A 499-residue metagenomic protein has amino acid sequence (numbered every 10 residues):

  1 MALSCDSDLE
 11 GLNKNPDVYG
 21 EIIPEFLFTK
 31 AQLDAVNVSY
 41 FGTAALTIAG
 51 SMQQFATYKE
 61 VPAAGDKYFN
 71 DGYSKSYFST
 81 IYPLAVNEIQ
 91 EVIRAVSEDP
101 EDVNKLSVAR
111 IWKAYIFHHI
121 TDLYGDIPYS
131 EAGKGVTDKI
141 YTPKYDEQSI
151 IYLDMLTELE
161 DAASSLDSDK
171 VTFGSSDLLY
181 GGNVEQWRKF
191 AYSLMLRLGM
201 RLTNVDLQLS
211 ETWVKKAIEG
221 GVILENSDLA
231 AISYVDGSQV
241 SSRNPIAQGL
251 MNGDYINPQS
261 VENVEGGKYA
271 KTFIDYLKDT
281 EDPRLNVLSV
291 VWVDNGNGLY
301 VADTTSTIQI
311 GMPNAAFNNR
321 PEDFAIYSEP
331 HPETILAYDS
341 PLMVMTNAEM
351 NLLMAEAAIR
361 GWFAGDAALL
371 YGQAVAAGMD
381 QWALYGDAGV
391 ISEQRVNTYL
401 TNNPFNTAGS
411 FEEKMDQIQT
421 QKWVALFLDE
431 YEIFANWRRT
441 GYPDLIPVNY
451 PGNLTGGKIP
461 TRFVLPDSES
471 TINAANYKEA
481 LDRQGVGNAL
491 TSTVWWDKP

Functional and structural regions predicted by a protein language model:
M1-L3: Sec-dependent bacterial lipoprotein signal peptides
C5-K59, T80-P83, E91, A95-D99 (+1 more regions): Membrane-proximal, proline-rich intrinsically disordered regions
S7-E10, H331-P332, E393-Y399: Short acidic (Asp/Glu) and glycine-rich catalytic loops that position anionic groups and cofactors
K14-D17, A132-K134, D228, V290 (+2 more regions): Short capping/connector residues at structural and topological boundaries
E21-E25, A56-W112, I116-G386, A408-M415 (+1 more regions): Structured, solvent-exposed acidic/aromatic patches
S39, A163, N204, L426-D429: Short amphipathic alpha-helical segments with coiled-coil-like heptad repeat character
G42, G50, L224, L285 (+3 more regions): Residue-level detector of short coil/turn "hinge" positions at structural boundaries
M379-P499: C-terminal functional modules
